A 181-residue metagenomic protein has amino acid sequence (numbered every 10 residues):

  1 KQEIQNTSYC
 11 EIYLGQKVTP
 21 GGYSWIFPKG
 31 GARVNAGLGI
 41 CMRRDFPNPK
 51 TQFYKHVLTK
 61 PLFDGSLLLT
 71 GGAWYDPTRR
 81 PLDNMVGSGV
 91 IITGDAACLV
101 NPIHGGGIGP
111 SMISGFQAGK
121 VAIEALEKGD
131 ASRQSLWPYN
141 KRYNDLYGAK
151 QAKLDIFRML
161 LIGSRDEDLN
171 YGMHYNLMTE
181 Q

Functional and structural regions predicted by a protein language model:
K1-T51: Conserved FAD-binding catalytic core of PHBH/FMO-like flavoproteins
Q2-I4, I26-G30, C41-D45, V57-T59 (+4 more regions): Short C-terminal domain-edge/linker segments immediately following a structured domain
Y13-K17, G21, S66, M85-G89 (+4 more regions): Surface-exposed loop/turn and secondary-structure junction residues enriched for glycine/proline
W25, I40, A97, I108-P110 (+1 more regions): Short, flexible micro-motifs
R44-V121, E127: FAD/FMN-dependent oxidoreductases across multiple families
K120-R165: Active-site-proximal substrate-binding core of FAD-dependent oxidoreductases
L160-Q181: C-terminal auxiliary extensions adjacent to catalytic cores
